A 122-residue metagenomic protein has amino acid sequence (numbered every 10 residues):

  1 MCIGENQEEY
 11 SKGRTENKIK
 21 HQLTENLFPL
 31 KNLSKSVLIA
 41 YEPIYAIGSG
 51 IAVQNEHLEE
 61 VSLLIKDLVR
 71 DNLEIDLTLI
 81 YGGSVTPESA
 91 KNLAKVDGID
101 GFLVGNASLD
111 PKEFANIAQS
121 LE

Functional and structural regions predicted by a protein language model:
M1-N72: Active-site rim beta-loop-alpha module in soluble metabolic enzymes
S36-A40, D76-I80, D100-G101: Structural preference for beta-strand elements that scaffold enzyme active sites
E42, L93, G105: Conserved, mostly hydrophobic/aromatic
I47-S49, E88-K91, D110-E113: Short active-site-adjacent structural elements
E60-L64, L77-L79, E122: Flavin-dependent oxidoreductase catalytic cores
N72, V85-I99: Catalytic cores of alpha/beta
Y81-P87, N106-S108: Glycine-rich beta-to-alpha transition loops that act as phosphate-gripper elements at the mouths of alpha/beta enzyme
V96, S108-E122: C-terminal helical cap(s) of enzyme catalytic domains, especially alpha/beta-barrels
